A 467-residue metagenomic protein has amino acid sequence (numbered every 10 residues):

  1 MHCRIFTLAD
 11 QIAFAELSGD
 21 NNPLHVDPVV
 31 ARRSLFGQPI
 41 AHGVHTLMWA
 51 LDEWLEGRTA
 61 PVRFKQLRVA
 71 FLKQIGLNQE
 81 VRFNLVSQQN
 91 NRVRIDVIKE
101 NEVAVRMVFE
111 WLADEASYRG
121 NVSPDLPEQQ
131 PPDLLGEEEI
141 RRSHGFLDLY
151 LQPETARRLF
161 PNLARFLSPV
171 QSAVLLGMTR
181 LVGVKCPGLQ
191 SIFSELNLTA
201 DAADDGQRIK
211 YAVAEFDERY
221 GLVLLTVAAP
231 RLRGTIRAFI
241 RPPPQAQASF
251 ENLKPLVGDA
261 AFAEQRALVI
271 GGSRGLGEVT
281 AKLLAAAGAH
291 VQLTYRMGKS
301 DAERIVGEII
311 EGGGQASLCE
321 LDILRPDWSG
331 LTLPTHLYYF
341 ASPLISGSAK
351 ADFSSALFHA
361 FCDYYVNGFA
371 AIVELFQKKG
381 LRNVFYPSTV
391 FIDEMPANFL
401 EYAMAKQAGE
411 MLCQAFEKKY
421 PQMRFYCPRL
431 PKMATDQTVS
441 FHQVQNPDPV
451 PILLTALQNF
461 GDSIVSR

Functional and structural regions predicted by a protein language model:
M1-I5, T59, F64-E138, S194-A267: HotDog/MaoC-like acyl-thioester-processing domains
M1-P39, S117-P169: Catalytic strand-loop segment that frames the active site of acyl-thioester-processing enzymes
N21, R32, P39-R63, T155-N197: Active-site helix/loop of acyl-thioester processing domains in fatty-acid/polyketide metabolism, spanning hotdog-fold
I240-P242, C427-P431, T435-R467: C-terminal helical subdomain
K254, S342-Y420, R429-D436, H442: Catalytic loop of short-chain dehydrogenase/reductase
S273-R274: Conserved glycine-rich cofactor-binding loop
A289-R304: Conserved glycine-rich Rossmann-like NAD(P)H-binding loop of the short-chain dehydrogenase/reductase
I309-P326: Rossmann-fold cofactor-recognition segment
